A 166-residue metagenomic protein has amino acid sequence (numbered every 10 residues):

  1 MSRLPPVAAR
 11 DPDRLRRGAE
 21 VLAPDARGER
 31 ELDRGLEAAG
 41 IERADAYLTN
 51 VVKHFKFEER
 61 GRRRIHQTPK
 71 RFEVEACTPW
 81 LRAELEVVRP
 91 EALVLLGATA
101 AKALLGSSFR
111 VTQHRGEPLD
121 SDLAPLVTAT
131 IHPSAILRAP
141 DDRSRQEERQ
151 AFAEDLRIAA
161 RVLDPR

Functional and structural regions predicted by a protein language model:
M1-R166: A polyanion-binding, active-site-adjacent surface
